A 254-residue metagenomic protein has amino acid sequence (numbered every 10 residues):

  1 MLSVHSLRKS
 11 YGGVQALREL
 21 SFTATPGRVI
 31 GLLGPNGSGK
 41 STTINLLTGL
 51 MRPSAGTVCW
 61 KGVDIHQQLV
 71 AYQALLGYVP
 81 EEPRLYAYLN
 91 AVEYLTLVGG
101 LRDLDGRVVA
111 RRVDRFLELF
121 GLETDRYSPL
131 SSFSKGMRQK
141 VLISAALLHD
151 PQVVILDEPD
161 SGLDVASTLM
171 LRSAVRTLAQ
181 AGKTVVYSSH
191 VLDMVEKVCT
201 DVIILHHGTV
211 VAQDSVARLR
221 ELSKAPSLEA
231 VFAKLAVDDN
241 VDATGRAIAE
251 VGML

Functional and structural regions predicted by a protein language model:
G56-D64, A71-Y72: Conserved ABC transporter NBD signature motif
T96, G100, R107-D125: Conserved ABC ATPase "signature" region
V154-E158: Catalytic Walker B motif of ABC-type/P-loop ATPase nucleotide-binding domains
V195-K197: A short, surface-exposed alpha-helical micro-motif characterized by mixed small hydrophobic and charged/polar residues
Q213-D214: ABC ATPase "signature
